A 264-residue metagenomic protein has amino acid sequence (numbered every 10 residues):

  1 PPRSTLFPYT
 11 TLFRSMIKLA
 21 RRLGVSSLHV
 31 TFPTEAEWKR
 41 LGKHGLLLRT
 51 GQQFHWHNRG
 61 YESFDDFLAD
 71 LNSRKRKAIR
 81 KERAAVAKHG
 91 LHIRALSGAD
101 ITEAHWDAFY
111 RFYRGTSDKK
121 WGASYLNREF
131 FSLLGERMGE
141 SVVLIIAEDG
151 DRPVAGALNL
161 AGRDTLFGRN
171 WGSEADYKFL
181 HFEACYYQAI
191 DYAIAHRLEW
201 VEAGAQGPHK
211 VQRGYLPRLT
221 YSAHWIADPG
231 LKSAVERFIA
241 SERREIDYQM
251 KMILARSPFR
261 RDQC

Functional and structural regions predicted by a protein language model:
P1, E174-E183, E199: Alpha-helix N-cap/helix-initiation motif
P1, T5-L12: Short, small-residue-biased leader/transition segments that mark boundaries at the very start of proteins
R3, S141-I145, V201: Short loop/turn microsegments at loop-to-beta-strand junctions
R14-F179, H224-W225, A240, S257-C264: A conserved beta-strand-loop-helix scaffold within acyl/acetyltransferase catalytic domains
R14-G24, A184-E199: Conserved acyl-CoA
L198-Q206, V211-Q212: A donor-sugar binding/catalytic signature common to diverse glycosyltransferases and related nucleotide-sugar
Q212, Y221-A223: Short functional hotspots where side chains directly engage DNA or cofactors
A227, L231-C264: In a subset of proteins, long, contiguous C-terminal domains/tails are tracked
